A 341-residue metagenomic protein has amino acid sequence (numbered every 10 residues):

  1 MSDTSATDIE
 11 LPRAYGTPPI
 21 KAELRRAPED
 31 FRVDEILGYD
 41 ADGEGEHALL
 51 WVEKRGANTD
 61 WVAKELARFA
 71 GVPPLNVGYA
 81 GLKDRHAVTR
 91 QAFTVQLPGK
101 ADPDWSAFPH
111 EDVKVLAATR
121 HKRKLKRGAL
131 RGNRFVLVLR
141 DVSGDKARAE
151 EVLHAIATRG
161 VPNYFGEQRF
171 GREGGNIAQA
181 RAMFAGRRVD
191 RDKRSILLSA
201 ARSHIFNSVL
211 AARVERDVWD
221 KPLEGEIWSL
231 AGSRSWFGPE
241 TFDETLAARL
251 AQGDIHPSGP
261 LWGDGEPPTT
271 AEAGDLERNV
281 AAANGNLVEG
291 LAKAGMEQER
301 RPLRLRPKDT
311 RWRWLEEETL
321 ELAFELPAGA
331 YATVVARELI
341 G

Functional and structural regions predicted by a protein language model:
M1-G341: Non-catalytic, substrate/partner-engaging modules appended to enzymatic cores
